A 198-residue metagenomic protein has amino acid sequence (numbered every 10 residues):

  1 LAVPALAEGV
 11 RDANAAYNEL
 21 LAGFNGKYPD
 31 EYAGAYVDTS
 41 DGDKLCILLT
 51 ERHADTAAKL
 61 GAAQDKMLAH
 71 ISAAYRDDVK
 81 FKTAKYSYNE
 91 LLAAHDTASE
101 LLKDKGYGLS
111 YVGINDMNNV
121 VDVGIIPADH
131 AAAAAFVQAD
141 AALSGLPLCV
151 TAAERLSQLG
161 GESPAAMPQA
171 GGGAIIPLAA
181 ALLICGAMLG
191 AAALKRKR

Functional and structural regions predicted by a protein language model:
L1-A7: C-terminal segment of classical bacterial N-terminal signal peptides
V10-A15, R198: Ser/Thr/Pro/Gly-rich low-complexity linker/stalk segments immediately outside membranes or between
A13-P29, N89-Y107: Short amphipathic alpha-helix segments
P29-L92, G106-A139, T151-Q158: Short glycine/threonine-rich beta-strand-turn micro-motifs
L146: Active-site regions of enzymes building and remodeling cell-envelope glycoconjugates
E154-G172: C-terminal low-complexity, Ser/Thr- and acidic/Pro-rich disordered "stalk" regions positioned immediately N-terminal
A174-R196: A cross-kingdom C-terminal cell-surface attachment/processing module
